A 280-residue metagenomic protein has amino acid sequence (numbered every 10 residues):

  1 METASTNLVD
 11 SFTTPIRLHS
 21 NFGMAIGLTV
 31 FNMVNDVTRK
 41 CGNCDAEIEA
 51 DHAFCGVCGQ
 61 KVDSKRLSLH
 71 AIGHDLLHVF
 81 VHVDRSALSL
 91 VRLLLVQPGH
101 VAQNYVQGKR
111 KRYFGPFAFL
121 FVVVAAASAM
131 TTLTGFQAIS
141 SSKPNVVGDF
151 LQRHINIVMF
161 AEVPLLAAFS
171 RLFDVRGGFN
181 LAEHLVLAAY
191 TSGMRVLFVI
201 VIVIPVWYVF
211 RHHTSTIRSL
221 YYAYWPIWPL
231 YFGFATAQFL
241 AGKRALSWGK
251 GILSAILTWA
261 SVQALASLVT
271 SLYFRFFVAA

Functional and structural regions predicted by a protein language model:
M1-A4, S11: Short alpha-helix boundary/capping segments
N7, T13-A280: Membrane-proximal intrinsically disordered regions of secretory-pathway and membrane-system proteins
